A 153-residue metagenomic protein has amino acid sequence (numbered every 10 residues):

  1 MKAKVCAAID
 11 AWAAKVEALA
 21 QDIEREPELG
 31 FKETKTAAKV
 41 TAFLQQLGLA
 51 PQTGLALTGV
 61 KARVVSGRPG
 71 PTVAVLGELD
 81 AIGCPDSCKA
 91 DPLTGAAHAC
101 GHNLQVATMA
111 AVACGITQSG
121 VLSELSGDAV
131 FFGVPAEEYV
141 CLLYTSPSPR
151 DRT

Functional and structural regions predicted by a protein language model:
M1-A99, N103-V130: Acidic/His- and Gly-rich active-site-bordering loop/insert found across diverse amide/peptide-bond hydrolases
D86-S87, C141-L143: Short acidic, glycine/serine/threonine-rich loops at helix termini
V106, Y139-V140: Loop/helix-junction capping segments adjacent to catalytic residues or to phosphate/diphosphate-binding pockets
G120-L122, A136, R150: Functional cores that coordinate and move charged inorganic groups
G127-Y139: Divalent metal-dependent hydrolysis catalytic cores, especially in the metallo-beta-lactamase
Y144-T153: Single conserved hydrophobic/aromatic residue that forms the stacking wall/gate of nucleotide- or nucleobase-binding
